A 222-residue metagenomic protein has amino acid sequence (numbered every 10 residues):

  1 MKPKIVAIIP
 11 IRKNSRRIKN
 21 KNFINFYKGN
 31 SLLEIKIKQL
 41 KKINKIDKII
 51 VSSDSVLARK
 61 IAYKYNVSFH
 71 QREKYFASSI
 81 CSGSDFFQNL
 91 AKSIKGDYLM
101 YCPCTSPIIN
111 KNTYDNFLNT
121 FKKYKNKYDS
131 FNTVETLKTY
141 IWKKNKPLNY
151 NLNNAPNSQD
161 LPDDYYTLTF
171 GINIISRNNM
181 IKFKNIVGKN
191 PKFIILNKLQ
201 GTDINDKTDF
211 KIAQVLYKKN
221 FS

Functional and structural regions predicted by a protein language model:
M1-K19: N-terminal nucleotide-binding beta1-loop-alpha1 segment
A7, K48-V51, S130: Hydrophobic/aromatic residues located in beta-strands of well-ordered beta-sheets within soluble catalytic
K21-Y27, K74-F76: Short glycine-enriched, charge-decorated loop/helix-capping segments at active-site entrances that position
N25, V51, Y101, T202: Conserved SAM-binding loop
L32-I49: A short, N-terminal amphipathic alpha-helix
I50, V56-M100, I108-N116: Short phosphate-binding loop-to-helix
D85-F86, Y98, P107-Q200: Conserved core of the sugar-phosphate nucleotidyltransferase
K182, F193-I195, Q200-S222: Hydrophobic helical membrane-anchoring modules
